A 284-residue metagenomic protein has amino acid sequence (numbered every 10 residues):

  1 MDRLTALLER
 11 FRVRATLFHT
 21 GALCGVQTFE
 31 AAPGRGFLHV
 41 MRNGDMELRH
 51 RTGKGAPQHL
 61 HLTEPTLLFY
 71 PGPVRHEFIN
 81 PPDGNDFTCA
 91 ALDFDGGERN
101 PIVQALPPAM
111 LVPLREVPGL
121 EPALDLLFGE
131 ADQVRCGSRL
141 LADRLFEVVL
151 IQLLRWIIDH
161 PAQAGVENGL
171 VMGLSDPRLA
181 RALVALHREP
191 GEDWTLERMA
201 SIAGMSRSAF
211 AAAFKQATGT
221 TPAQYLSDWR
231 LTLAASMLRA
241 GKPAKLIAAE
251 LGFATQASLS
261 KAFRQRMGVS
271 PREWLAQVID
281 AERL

Functional and structural regions predicted by a protein language model:
D2-T16, G72-D132, L150-A164: A hydrophobic/aromatic-rich effector-binding and dimerization subdomain of bacterial HTH-type transcriptional regulators
V13-T16, M46, D132, C136 (+3 more regions): Generic structural signal for secondary-structure transition and capping sites
A15-A109, R139: N-terminal regulatory/effector-sensing and dimerization cores that precede helix-turn-helix DNA-binding domains
F29-E30, P57-H59, H160-G169: Hydrophobic/aromatic-rich alpha-helical bundle segments in the mid-to-C-terminal region
G36-R42, R49-H50, Y70-V74, L111 (+6 more regions): Hydrophobic/basic alpha-helical segments enriched in Actinobacteria
Q58, E116, V134-A142, E192: Residue-level recognition of alpha-helical structural elements
P118-D125, A142, F146, Q163-W194 (+3 more regions): A short, Lys/Arg-enriched amphipathic alpha-helix from helix-turn-helix/homeodomain DNA-binding modules
Q152, I158, R181-W229, L246-Q277: Basic/polar phosphate-binding segments, predominantly the helix-turn-helix DNA-binding elements of transcriptional
